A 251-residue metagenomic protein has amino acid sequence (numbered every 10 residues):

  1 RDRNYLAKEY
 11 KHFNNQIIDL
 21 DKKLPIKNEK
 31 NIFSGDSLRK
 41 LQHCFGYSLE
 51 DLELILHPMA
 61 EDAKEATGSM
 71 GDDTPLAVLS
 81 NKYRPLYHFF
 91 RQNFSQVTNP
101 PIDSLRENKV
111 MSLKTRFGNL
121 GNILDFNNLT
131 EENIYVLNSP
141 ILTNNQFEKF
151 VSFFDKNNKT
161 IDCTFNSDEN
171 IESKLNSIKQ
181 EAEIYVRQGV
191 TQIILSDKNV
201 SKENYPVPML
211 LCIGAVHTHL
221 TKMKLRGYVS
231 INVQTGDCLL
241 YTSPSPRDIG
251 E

Functional and structural regions predicted by a protein language model:
R1-I178, E183-R187: Extended, highly charged accessory segments
T164-N166, K198, Q234-C238: Active-site beta-loop-alpha junctions enriched in small/polar residues
S167, Q180-Q192, S201, T218-L225: Conserved helix-loop functional segments at active or binding sites
S173, N204-L211: Alpha-helix N-cap and loop-to-helix initiation/capping positions
I193, V229-V233: Hydrophobic faces of well-ordered beta-strands that scaffold small-molecule active sites in alpha/beta enzyme cores
L195-V207: Glycine-rich, proline-tolerant flexible connector loops at the mouths of alpha/beta enzymes
P208-Y228: Alpha-helix-loop-beta-strand connector modules within alpha/beta enzyme cores
Y241-E251: Single conserved hydrophobic/aromatic residue that forms the stacking wall/gate of nucleotide- or nucleobase-binding
